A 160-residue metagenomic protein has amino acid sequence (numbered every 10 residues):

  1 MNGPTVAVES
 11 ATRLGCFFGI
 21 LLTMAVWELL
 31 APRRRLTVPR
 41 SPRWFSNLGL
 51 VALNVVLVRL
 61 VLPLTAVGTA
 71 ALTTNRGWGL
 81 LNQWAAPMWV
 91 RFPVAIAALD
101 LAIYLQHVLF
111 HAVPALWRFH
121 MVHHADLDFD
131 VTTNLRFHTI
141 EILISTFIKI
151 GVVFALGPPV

Functional and structural regions predicted by a protein language model:
M1-S10: Short, strongly hydrophobic alpha-helical membrane anchors
E9-F17, R43-N47, P87-A95, I142: Residue-level signature of transmembrane alpha-helical entry/exit and packing/kink sites in multi-pass membrane
T12-L22, L50-P63: Alpha-helical transmembrane segments of integral membrane proteins, especially early/N-terminal helices
C16-V26, V67, H138: Hydrophobic core of alpha-helical transmembrane segments in multi-pass integral membrane proteins
G19, T23-A31, G151, A155: Residue-level signal for alpha-helical transmembrane segments in multi-pass membrane proteins
A25-W44: Membrane-interface helix-loop junction between the first two transmembrane segments
E28, L48, H107: Residue-level signal for inorganic ion chemistry
A52-T65, L72, W78-L80, A85-V160: Membrane-embedded catalytic scaffold of the fatty acid hydroxylase/desaturase
